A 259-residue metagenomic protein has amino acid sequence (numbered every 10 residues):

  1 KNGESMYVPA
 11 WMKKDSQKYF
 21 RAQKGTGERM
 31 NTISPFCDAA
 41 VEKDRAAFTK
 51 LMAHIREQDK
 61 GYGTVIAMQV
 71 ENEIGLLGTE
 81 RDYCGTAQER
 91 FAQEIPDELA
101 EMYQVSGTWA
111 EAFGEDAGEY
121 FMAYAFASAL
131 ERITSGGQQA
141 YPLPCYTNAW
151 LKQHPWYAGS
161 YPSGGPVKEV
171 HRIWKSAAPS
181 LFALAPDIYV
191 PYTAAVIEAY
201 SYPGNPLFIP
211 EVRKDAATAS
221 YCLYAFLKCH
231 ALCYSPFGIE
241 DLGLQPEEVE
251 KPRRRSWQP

Functional and structural regions predicted by a protein language model:
K1-M12: Short intrinsically disordered, low-complexity coil segments enriched in acidic
N2-E4, I74-T79, H154-Y157, T218 (+1 more regions): Short catalytic/ligand-binding loop motif for oxyanion handling, primarily in non-cytosolic enzymes, centered on
Y7-V8, D82-A87, F91, P162 (+3 more regions): Short secondary-structure boundary/capping segments
K13-H171: Polysaccharide-binding and catalytic clefts of secreted carbohydrate-active enzymes
R132-P142, E169-P259: Catalytic-core region of carbohydrate-active enzymes that cleave or remodel glycosidic bonds
